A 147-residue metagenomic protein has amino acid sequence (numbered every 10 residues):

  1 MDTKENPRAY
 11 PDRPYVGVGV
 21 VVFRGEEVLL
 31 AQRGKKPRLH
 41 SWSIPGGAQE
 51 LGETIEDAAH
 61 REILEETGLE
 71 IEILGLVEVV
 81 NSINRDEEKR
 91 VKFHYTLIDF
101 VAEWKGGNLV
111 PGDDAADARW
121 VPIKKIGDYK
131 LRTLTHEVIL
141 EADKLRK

Functional and structural regions predicted by a protein language model:
M1-G19, R90: Acidic, metal-coordinating catalytic segment for phosphate/diphosphate chemistry, firing primarily on the Nudix
V20, L76, F100-A102: A structural signal for short, well-ordered beta-strand segments
R24: A cytosolic small-molecule/anion-sensing beta-strand core signal
K36-W42: A conserved beta-turn-beta hairpin within the catalytic core of GNAT-like acetyltransferases that forms part
I44-A48: Short glycine-enriched, charge-decorated loop/helix-capping segments at active-site entrances that position
Q49-E72, S82-L134: Unchanged
H136-K147: Charged phosphate-binding loop/patch that engages nucleotide di/tri-phosphates or the phosphate backbone of nucleic
